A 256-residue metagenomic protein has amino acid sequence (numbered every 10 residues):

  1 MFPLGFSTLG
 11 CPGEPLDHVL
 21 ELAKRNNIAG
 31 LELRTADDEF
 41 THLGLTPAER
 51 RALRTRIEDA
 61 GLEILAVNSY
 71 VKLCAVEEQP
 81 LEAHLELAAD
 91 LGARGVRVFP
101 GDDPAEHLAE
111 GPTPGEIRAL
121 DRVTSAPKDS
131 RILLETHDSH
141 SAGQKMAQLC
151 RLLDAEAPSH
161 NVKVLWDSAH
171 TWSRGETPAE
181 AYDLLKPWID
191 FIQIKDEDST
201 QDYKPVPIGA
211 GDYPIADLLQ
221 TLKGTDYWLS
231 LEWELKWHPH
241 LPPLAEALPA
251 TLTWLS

Functional and structural regions predicted by a protein language model:
M1-A89, A93-G95, K163, P187 (+1 more regions): N-terminal pre-domain/capping segments
S7-C11, R34-D38, S69-K72, G101-D103 (+4 more regions): Active-site beta-loop-alpha junctions enriched in small/polar residues
D17-H18, L22, R56-D59, E63 (+2 more regions): Active-site acidic/histidine proton-transfer and metal-coordination neighborhood in alpha/beta enzyme cores
A23, E49-R51, A83-H84, P114-G115 (+4 more regions): Short, hinge-like loop/turn segments at secondary-structure boundaries
L31-E32, L65-V67, V96-V98, I132 (+2 more regions): Hydrophobic residues within beta-strands of alpha/beta enzymes
F40, G44, H107-E110, G143 (+2 more regions): Gly/Pro-rich active-site loop or hairpin
P47-D59, R118-A126, A181, D217-T221: Catalytic-core regions built around general acid/base machinery
G115, L120-D129, K223, L229-S256: C-terminal appended segment following the main domain
